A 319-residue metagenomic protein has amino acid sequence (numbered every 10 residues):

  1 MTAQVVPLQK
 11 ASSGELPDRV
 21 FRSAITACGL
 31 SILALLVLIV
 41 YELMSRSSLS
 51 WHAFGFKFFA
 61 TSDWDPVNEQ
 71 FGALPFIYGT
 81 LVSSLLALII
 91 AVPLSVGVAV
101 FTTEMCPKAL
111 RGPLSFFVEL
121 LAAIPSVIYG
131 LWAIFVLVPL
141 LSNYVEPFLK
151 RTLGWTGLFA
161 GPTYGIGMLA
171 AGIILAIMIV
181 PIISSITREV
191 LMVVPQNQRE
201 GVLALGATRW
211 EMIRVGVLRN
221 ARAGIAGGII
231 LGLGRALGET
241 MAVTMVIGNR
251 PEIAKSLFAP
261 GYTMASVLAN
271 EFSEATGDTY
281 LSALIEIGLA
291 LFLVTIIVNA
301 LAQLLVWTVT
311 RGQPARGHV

Functional and structural regions predicted by a protein language model:
V6-A24, L43-A87, P107-K108, G161 (+1 more regions): Periplasmic/extracellular loop-to-transmembrane helix junction in inner-membrane transport proteins
H52-F71, Y129-I177: Membrane-interfacial helix termini and adjacent extracytoplasmic/periplasmic loops of multi-pass transporters
L74-F101, I229, L291: Transmembrane alpha-helix signature in integral membrane proteins
A87-V118, A302-R311: Transmembrane-helix boundary motif in ABC transporter permease subunits
V96-F101, R111, S115, L153 (+3 more regions): Membrane-cytosol interface at the C-terminal ends of specific transmembrane alpha-helices in multi-pass membrane
F116, L120, I124, I128 (+4 more regions): Transmembrane alpha-helices
R188-M192, Q196, S273-V319: C-terminal transmembrane helix and the adjacent membrane-cytosol boundary/short C-terminal tail of inner/organellar
V243-F292: Interhelical loop and adjacent transmembrane-helix boundary motif in polytopic membrane transport permeases
